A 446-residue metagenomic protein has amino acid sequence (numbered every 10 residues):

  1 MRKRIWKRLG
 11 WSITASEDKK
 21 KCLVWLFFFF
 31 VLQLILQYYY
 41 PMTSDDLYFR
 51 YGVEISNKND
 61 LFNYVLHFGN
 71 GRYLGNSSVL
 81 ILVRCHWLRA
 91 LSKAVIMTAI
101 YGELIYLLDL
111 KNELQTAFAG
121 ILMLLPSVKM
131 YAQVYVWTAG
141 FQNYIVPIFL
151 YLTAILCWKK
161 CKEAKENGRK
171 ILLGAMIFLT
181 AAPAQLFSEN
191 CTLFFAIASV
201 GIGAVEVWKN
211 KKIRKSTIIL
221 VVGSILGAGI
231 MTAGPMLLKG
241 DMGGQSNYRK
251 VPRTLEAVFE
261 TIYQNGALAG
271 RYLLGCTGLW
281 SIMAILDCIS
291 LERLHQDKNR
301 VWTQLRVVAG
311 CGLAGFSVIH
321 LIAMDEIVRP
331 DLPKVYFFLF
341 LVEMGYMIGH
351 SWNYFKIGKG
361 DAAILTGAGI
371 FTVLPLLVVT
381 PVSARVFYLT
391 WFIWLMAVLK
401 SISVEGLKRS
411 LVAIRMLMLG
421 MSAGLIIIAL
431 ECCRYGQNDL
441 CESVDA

Functional and structural regions predicted by a protein language model:
M1-Q33: Start-transfer (signal-anchor) and selected internal transmembrane alpha helices of multi-pass inner/ER membrane
I35-R84, L88, A182, E189-I197 (+4 more regions): Transmembrane catalytic cores of multi-pass membrane glycosyltransferases and polysaccharide-assembly enzymes
R72, I121-K159, S188, V328-M347 (+1 more regions): Membrane-interface micro-motifs in multi-pass membrane enzymes
A94-Q115, T153: Transmembrane-helix motifs of polytopic, lipid-linked glycan transferases
G102-Y106, T153-K160, A198-V207, S281-D287 (+2 more regions): Transmembrane alpha-helices and membrane-interface helical segments of multi-pass integral membrane enzymes
K160-A182, K215-I219, S410-A413: Short hydrophobic alpha-helices at membrane interfaces in multi-pass membrane enzymes
Q304-C311, W352-I370, E405-A429: Signature aromatic-anchored transmembrane alpha helix within multi-pass, membrane-resident enzymes that catalyze glycan
